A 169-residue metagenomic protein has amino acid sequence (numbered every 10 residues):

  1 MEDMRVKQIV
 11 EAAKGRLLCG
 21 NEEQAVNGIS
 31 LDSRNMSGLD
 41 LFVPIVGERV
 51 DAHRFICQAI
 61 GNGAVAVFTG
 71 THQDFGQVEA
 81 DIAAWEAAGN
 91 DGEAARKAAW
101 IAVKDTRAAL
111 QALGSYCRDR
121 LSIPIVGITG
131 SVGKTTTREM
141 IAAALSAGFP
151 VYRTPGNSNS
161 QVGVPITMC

Functional and structural regions predicted by a protein language model:
M1-L110: N-terminal leader/targeting and accessory segments in enzymes
A102, A108-C169: Phosphate-binding loop of NTP-binding sites
